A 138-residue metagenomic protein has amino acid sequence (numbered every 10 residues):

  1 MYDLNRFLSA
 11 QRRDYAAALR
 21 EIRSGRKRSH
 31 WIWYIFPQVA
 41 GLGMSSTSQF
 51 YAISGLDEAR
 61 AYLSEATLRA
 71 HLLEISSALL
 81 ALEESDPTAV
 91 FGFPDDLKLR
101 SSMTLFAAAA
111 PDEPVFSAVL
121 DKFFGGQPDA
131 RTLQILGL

Functional and structural regions predicted by a protein language model:
M1-A16, R131-T132: Extreme N-terminal tail/first-helix region
L4, A52-H71, Q127-A130, G137-L138: C-terminal end-helix/capping segment
S9-E21, L79-P87: Short amphipathic alpha-helical segments and their helix-coil junctions
E21-L56: Hydrophobic/aromatic-rich, well-ordered segments within soluble, folded domains that form packed cores
K27-Y34, H71, D95-S102, V115 (+1 more regions): Residue-level detector of well-ordered alpha-helical segments, enriched for hydrophobic/aromatic packing positions
G41-T47, A107-F116: Short helix-capping/linker segments at secondary-structure and domain boundaries
A61-A110: Mid-chain, well-packed structural core segment of small domains
P111-L138: Charged phosphate-binding loop/patch that engages nucleotide di/tri-phosphates or the phosphate backbone of nucleic
